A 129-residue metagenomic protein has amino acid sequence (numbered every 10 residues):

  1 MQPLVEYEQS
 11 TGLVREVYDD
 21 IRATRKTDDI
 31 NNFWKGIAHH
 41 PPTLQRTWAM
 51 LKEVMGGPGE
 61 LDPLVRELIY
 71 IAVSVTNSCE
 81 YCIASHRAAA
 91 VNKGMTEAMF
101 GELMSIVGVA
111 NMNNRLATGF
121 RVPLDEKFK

Functional and structural regions predicted by a protein language model:
M1-K129: Hydrophobic alpha-helical segments
